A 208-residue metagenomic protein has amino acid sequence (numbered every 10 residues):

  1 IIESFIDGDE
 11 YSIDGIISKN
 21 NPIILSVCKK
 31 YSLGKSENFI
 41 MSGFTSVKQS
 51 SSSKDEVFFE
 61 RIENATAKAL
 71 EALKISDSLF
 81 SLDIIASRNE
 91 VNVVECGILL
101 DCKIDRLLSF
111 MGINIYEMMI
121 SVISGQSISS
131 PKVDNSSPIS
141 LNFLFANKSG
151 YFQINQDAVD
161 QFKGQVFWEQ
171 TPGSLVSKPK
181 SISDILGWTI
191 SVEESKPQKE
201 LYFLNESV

Functional and structural regions predicted by a protein language model:
S4-Y11, G15-K68, A72-K74, L79 (+4 more regions): ATP-dependent carboxylate/phosphate-activation module, predominantly the ATP-grasp catalytic core and closely related
Y11, L25, V94, S140 (+1 more regions): A broad, low-specificity signal marking well-ordered, structured residues that form hydrophobic/aromatic
L79-S81, I139: Extracellular structured ligand-interaction cores
N89-N92: Conserved protein kinase catalytic/activation segment
I120-V208: Peripheral (often C-terminal) accessory segments that flank ATP-dependent C-N-forming ligase machineries
